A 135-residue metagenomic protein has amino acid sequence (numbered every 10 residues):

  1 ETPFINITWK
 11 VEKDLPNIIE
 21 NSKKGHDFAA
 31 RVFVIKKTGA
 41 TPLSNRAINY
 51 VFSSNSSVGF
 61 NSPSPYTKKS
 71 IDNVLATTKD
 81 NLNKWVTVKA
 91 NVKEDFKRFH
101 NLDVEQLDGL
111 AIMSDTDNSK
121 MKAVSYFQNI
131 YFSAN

Functional and structural regions predicted by a protein language model:
E1-F4, L15-N17, K69-L75: Secreted extracellular polysaccharide-interacting domains
E1-I5, K24-G25, K79-L82: Extracellular/lumenal carbohydrate-interaction signature centered on repeated Trp-anchored short motifs
T2-K13, D108-S114: A short beta-strand element within beta-rich, extracytoplasmic domains of secreted/secretory-pathway proteins
T8-D14, K37-G39, K93-D95: Solvent-exposed strand-to-loop "edge" motifs in beta-rich extracellular domains
G25-S70: Extracellular/luminal beta-rich ligand-recognition and adhesion surfaces characterized by aromatic-Gly/Pro-enriched
D27-V32, K68, L75-T78, L82-K122: Extracellular beta-strand ligand-recognition surfaces/modules
L110, N129-F132: Extracellular beta-strand elements of beta-rich domains used for carbohydrate recognition/degradation or cell-matrix
